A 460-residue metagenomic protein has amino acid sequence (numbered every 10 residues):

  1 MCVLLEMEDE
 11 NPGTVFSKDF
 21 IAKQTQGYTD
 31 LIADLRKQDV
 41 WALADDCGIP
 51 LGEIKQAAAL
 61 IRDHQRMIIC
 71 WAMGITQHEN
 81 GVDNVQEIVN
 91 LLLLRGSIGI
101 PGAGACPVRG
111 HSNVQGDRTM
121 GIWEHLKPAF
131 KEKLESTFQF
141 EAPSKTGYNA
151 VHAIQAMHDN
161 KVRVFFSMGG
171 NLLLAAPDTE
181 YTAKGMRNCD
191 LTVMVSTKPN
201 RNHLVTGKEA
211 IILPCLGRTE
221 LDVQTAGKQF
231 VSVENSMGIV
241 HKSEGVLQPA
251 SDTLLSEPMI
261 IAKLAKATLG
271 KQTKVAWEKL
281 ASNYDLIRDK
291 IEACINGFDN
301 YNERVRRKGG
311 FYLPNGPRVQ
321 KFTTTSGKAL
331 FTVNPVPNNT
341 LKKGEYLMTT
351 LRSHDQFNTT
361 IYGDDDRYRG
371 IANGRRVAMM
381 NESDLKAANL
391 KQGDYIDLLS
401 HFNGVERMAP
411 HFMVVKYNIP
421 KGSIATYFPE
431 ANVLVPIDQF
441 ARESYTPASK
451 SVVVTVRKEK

Functional and structural regions predicted by a protein language model:
M1-P101, V108-K290, G344-L347, L351-K460: Non-catalytic alpha/beta scaffold blocks inside enzyme catalytic domains
N296-R318: Extracellular/periplasmic bilobal clamshell ligand-binding domains
F322-T323: Segments forming glycine/polar-rich beta-alpha architectures that bind adenosine-containing cofactors
F331-P337: Alpha-helical interface/anchor segments and their boundary "cap" residues
N339-K342: Intrinsically disordered, low-complexity, charged and Pro/Gly-rich terminal/linker regions that flank coiled-coil rods
